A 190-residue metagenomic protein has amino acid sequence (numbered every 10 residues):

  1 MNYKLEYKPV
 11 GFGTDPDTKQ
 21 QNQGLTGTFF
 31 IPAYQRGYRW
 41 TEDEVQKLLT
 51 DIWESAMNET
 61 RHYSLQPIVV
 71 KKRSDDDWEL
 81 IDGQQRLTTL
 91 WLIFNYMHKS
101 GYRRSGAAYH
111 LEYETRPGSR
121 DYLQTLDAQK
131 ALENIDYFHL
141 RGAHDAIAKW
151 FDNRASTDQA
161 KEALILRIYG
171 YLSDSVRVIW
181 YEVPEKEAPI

Functional and structural regions predicted by a protein language model:
M1-I190: Glycine- and hydrophobic-rich flexible loops that cap the catalytic core of alpha/beta enzyme folds
